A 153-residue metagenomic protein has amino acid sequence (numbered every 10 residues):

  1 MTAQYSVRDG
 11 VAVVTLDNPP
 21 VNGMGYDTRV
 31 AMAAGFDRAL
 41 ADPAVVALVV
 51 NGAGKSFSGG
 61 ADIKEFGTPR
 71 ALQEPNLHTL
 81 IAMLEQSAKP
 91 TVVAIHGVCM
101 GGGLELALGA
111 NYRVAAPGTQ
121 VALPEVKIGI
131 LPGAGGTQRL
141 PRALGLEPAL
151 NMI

Functional and structural regions predicted by a protein language model:
M1-A53, G67-T68, T79-A82: Conserved CoA-thioester-binding segment of acyl-CoA-metabolizing enzymes
V14, V50, D62, L106-A107: Hydrophobic/aromatic residues within transmembrane alpha-helices of multi-pass small-molecule transporters
V30, G52-M83, C99, K127-I130: Glycine- (often His-adjacent) and acidic-residue-rich active-site loop that binds/positions the CoA thioester
L84-I128, P132: Glycine-rich beta-to-alpha active-site loop
T137-E147: Hydrophobic, secondary-structure "cap" segments at the distal end of domains
P148-M152: Soluble extramembrane regions of membrane proteins in the secretory/endomembrane system
